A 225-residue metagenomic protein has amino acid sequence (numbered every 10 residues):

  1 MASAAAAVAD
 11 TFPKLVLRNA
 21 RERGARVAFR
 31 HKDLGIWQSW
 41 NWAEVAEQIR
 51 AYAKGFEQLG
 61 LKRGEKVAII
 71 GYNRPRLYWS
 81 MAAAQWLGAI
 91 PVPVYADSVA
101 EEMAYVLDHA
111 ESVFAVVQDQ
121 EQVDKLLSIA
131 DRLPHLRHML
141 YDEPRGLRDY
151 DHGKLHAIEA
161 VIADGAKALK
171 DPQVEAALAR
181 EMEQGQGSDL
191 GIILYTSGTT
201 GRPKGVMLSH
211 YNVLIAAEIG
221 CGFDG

Functional and structural regions predicted by a protein language model:
M1-F12: Flexible, non-catalytic linker and terminal segments flanking ANL/adenylate-forming cores
L15-W40, G146-L147: AMP-dependent adenylate-forming
L17, L59, W86-D164: Structural core segment of the AMP-binding/adenylate-forming
N19, F29, V45, I49-Y52 (+9 more regions): Adenylate-forming
G24-V27, E159-Y195, R202, G225: Conserved pre-ATP/AMP-binding loop-to-beta segment of ANL
I36-W40, A53-E101: Conserved AMP-binding/adenylate-forming
S39-A43, E183, G191-I215: Conserved AMP-binding A3 loop
A46, R50-A51, V206-G225: Conserved structural elements of the adenylate-forming
